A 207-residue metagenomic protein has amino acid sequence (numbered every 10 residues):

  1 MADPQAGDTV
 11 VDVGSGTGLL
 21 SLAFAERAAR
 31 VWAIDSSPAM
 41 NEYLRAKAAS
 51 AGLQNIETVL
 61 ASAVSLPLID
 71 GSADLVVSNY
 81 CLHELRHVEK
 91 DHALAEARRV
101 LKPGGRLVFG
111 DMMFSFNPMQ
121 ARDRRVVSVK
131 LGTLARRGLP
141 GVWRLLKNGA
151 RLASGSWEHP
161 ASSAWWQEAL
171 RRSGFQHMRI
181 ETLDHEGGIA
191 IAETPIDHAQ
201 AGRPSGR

Functional and structural regions predicted by a protein language model:
M1-D8: Conserved alpha-helix/loop element of class I SAM-dependent methyltransferases that forms part of the SAM/SAH-binding
T9, G105-R106: Short glycine-centered segments of the SAM/dcSAM-binding site in methyltransferase folds
V11, T17-S65: Class I SAM-dependent methyltransferase SAM/SAH-binding core
V64, L68-L75: A short acidic, Gly/Pro-enriched loop at the edge of an enzyme's catalytic core that lines a small-molecule cofactor
L75-V88: A short SAM/SAH-binding and catalytic strip from SAM-dependent methyltransferases
D91-P103: A short glycine-rich, Lys/Arg-flanked "PGG" loop and its adjoining helix->strand segment in the class I
G110-S173, R179-I180: C-terminal alpha-helical "lid/dimerization" subdomain adjacent to the S-adenosyl-L-methionine
S173-R207: Core SAM-dependent methyltransferase catalytic element
